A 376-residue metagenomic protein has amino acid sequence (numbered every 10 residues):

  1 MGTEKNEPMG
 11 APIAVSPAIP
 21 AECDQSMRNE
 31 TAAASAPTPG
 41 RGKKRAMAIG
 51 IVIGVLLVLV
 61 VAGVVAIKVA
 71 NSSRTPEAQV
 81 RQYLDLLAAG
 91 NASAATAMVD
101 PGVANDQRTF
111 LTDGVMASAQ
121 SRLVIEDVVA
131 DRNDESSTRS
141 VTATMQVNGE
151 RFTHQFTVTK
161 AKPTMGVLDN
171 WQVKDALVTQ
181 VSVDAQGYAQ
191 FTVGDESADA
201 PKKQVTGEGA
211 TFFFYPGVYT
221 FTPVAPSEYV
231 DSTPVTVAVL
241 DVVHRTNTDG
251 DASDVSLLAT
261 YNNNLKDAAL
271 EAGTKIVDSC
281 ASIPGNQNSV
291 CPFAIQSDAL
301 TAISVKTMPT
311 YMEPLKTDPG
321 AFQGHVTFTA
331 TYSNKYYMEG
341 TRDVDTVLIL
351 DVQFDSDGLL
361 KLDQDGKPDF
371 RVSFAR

Functional and structural regions predicted by a protein language model:
M1-K44: Intrinsically disordered, low-complexity Pro/Gly-rich regions
E30-D85, S256-L270: Short, low-complexity N-terminal intrinsically disordered segments enriched in polar/charged residues
V69-V115, T260-T301: Core segments of small alpha/beta cavity-forming domains
A92-R151, Q287-L315: Short solvent-exposed beta->alpha transition segments
D131-G207, F322-A375: Exposed beta-sheet edge and beta->alpha loop/turn motif
Q204-E228: Short Pro-Gly-centered beta-turn/loop motif in secreted/extracellular proteins
P226-Y261: Structured interaction patches on ligand/partner-binding surfaces of diverse proteins
N247-R376: Extracytoplasmic/luminal low-complexity segments enriched in Pro/Gly and acidic/polar residues that act as flexible
